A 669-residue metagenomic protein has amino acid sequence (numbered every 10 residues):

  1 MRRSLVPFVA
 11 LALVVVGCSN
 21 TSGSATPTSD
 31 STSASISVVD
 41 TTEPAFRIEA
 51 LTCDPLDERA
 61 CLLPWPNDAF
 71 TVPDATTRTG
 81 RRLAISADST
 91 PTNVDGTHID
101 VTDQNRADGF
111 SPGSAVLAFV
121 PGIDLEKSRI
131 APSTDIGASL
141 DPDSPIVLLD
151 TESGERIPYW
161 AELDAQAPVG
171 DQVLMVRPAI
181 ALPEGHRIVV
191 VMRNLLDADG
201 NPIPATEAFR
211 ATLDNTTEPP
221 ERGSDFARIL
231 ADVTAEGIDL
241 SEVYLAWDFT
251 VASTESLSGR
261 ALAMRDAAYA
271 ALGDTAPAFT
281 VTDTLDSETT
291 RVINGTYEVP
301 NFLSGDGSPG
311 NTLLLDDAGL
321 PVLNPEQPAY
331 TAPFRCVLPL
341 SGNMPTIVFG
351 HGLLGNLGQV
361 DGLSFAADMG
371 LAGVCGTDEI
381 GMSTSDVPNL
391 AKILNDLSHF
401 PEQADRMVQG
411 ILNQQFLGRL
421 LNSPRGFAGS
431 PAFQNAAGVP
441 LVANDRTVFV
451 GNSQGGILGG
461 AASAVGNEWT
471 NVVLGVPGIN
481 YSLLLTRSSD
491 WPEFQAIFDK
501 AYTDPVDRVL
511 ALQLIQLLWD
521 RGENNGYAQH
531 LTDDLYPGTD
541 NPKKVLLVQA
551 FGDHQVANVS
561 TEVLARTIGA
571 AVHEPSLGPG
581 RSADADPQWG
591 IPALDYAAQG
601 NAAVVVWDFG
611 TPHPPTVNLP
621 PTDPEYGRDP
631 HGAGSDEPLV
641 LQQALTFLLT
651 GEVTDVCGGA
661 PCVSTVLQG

Functional and structural regions predicted by a protein language model:
M1-F8: Bacterial N-terminal signal peptides that target proteins for export
V14-G17: C-terminal motif of bacterial Sec signal peptides marking the signal peptidase cleavage site
S19-S22: Bacterial signal peptide processing site
A34-V281, D286-P300, D306-G307: Acidic, low-complexity Ser/Thr/Gly/Pro-rich repeat segments typical of extracellular/periplasmic and surface-exposed
G305-T331, S341-A437: Cap/lid segment of the alpha/beta-hydrolase catalytic domain
G342-T346, G370-G373, N444-R446, N467-N471 (+1 more regions): Loop/turn elements at helix/coil->beta-strand transitions in domains of secreted/extracellular proteins
E402, R406-Q409, T470-G669: C-terminal subdomain of alpha/beta-hydrolase-fold enzymes, centered on the catalytic histidine and its supporting
P424-F427, A432-T486: Primarily recognizes the serine-hydrolase "nucleophile elbow" in alpha/beta-hydrolase and SGNH/GDSL folds
